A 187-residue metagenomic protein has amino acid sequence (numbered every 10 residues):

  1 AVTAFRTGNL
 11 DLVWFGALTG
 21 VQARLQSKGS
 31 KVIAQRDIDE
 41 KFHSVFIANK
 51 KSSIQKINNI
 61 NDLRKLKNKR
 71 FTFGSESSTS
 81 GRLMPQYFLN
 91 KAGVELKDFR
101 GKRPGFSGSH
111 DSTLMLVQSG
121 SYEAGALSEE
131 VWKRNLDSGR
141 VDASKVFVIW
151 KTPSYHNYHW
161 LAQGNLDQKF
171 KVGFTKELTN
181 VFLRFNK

Functional and structural regions predicted by a protein language model:
A1, L18, F42-M115, E130: Bilobed "Venus flytrap"/periplasmic-binding protein-like clamshell domains and structurally analogous long
A1-V21: Extracytoplasmic small-molecule ligand-binding "clamshell" domains of the periplasmic binding protein/Venus flytrap
T7, L18, K28, K41 (+3 more regions): Extracytoplasmic
L10, G29-K31, K67-K69, Y122: Loop/turn elements at helix/coil->beta-strand transitions in domains of secreted/extracellular proteins
V13-G16, R36-D39, S78, R82 (+2 more regions): Solvent-exposed, acidic/flexible segments
W14-S27, N90-K91, L116-S119, E123-A143: A ligand-binding cleft/hinge motif common to bilobed small-molecule-binding domains
R36-F46, D98, R140-F182, K187: Periplasmic-binding protein-like
